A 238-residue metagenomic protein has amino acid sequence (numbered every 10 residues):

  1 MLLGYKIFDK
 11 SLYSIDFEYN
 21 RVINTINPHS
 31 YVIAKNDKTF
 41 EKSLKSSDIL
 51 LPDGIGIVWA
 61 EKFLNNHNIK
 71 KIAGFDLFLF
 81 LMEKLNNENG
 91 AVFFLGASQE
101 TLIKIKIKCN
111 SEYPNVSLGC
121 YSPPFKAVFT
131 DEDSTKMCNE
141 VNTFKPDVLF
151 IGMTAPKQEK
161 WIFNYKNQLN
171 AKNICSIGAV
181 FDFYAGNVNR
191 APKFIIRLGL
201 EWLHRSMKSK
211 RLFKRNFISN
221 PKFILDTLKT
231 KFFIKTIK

Functional and structural regions predicted by a protein language model:
M1-F78: N-terminal nucleotide/polyanion-binding subdomain common to many enzyme families
N20, G90, L169-N173: A short helix->loop->beta-strand "cap" motif at the edges of active sites that frequently abuts
N27-Y31, M153-Q158, V180: Short glycine-rich anion-binding loops that position phosphate/pyrophosphate groups of nucleotides and phosphorylated
G56-K62, R190-K238: A transmembrane-helix-recognition feature enriched in membrane-embedded lipid enzymes and envelope glyco-/phospholipid
K62-K145: Conserved beta-alpha
K106, E159-Q168: Short Gly/Thr/Asp-enriched flexible loops that form oxyanion-binding sites at enzyme active sites
P123-V128, A171-S206: Short, flexible loop segments at boundaries between secondary-structure elements
V141, K145-A155, A171: Proline-aspartate-enriched helix->loop->beta-strand connector
